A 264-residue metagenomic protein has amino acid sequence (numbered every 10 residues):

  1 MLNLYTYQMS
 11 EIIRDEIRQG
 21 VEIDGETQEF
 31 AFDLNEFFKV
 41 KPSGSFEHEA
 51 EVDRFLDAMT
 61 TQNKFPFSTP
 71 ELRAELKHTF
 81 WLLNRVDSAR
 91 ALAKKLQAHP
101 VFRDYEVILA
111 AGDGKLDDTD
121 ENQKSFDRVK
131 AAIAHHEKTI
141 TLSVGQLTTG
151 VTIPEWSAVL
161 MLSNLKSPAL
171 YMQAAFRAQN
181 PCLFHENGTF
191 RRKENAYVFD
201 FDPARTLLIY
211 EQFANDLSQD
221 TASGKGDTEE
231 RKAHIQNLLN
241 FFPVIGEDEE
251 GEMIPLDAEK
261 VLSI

Functional and structural regions predicted by a protein language model:
M1-K77: Interdomain helical connector at the RecA1-RecA2 junction of SF1/SF2 helicase-like NTPases
S10-D15, R90-A91, L170, L207-Y210: Short helix/loop capping segments that flank catalytic or ligand/cofactor-binding pockets
V40-D57, A204-I264: Long, largely alpha-helical accessory region at the distal end of helicase-like NTP-driven motors
V52-F67, R90-Q97, D127, A158 (+1 more regions): Short, well-ordered amphipathic alpha-helices
T69-Q97: Conserved strand-helix element at the start of the C-terminal RecA-like helicase core
L76-H78, D104, N195: A general structural motif
Q97-R103: Short helix-loop-beta junction
E106-T221, G226: Conserved RecA-like P-loop NTPase helicase motor core
